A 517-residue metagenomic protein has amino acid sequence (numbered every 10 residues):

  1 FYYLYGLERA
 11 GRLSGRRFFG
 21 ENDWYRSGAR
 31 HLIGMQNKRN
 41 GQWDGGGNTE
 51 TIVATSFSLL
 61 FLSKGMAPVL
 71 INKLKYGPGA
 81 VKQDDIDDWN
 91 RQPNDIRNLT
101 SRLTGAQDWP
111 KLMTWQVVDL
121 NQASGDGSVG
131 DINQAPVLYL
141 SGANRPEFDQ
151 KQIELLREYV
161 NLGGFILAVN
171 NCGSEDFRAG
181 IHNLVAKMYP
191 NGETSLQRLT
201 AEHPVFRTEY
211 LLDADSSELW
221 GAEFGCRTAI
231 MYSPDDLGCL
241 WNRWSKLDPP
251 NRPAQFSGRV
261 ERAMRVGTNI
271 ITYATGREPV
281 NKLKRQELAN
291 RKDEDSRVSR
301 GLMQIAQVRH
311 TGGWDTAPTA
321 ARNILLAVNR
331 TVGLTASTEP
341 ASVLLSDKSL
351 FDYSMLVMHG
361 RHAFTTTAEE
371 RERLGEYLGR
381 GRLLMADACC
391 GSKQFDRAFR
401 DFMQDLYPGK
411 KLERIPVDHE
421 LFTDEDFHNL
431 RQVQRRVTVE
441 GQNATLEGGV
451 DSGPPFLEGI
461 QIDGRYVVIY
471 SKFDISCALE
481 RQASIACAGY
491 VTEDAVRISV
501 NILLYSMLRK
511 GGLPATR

Functional and structural regions predicted by a protein language model:
F1-S27, G34, Q42-P68, D84-R91 (+1 more regions): An alpha-helical repeat/solenoid feature that recognizes helix-turn-helix modules
Y3-G6, A10, W24-G28, A54-T55 (+12 more regions): Stable alpha-helical elements in mature extracytoplasmic
L4-G6, H31, I71, P136-L140 (+8 more regions): Structural recognition of the beta-strand scaffold that forms the well-ordered cores of secreted hydrolase catalytic
R12-R16, I33-N37, S63-L70, T100-D108 (+8 more regions): Sec-exported extracytoplasmic/periplasmic mature domains
D23-R26, T51, S128-Q134, Y159-N161 (+6 more regions): Extracellular/periplasmic catalytic domains that process cell-envelope and extracellular macromolecules
M66-V137, A143-N144, L237, S245-M355 (+2 more regions): Aromatic-Pro/Gly-enriched surface loop or interdomain linker that acts as a lid/target-recognition segment
V137-R178, M355-D396: Short alpha-beta junction capping motif
G173-N269, G301-Q304, G312-G313, Q394-Q482 (+2 more regions): An acidic, glycine-rich "communication" segment
